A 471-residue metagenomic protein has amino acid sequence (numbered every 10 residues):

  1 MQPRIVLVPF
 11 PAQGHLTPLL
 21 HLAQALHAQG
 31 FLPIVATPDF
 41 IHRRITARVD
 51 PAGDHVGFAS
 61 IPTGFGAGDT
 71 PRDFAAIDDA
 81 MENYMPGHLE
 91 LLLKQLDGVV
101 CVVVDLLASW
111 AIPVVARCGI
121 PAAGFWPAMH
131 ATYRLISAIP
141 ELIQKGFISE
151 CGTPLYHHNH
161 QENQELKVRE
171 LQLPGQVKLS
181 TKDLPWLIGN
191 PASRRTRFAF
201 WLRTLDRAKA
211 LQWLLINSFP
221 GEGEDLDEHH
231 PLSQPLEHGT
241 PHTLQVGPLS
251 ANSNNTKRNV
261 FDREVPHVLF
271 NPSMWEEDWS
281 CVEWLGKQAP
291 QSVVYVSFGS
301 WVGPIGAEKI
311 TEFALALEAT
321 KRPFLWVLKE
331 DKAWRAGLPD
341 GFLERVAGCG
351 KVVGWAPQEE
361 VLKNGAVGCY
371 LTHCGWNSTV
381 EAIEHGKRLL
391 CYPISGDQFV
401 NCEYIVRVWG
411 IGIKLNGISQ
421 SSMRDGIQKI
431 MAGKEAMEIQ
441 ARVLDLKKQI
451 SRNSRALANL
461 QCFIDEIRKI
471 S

Functional and structural regions predicted by a protein language model:
M1-S471: Glycosyltransferase specificity loop/lid
